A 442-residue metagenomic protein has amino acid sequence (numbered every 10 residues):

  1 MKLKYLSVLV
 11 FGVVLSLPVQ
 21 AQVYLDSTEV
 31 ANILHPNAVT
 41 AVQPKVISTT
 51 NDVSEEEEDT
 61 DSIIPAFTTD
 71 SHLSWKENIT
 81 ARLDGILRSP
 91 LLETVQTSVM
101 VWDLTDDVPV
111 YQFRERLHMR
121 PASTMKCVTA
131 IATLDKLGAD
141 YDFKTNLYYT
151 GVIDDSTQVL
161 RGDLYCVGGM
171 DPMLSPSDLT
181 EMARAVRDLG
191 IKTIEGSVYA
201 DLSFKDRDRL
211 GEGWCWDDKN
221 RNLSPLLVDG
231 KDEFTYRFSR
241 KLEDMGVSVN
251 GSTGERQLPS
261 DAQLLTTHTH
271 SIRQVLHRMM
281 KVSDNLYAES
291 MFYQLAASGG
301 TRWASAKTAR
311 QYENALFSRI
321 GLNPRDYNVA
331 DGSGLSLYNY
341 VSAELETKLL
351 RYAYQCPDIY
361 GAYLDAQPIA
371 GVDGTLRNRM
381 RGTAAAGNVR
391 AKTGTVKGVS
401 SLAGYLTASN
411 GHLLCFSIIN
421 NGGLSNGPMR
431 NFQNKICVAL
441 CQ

Functional and structural regions predicted by a protein language model:
M1-S27: Bacterial Sec-dependent N-terminal signal peptides
N32-T105, Y111-H118, M182-G190, Q442: Beta-lactamase-like hydrolase cores
I64-S74, Q112-P121, L164-M173, A183 (+8 more regions): Second-shell loop/turn segments in exported
L92-Q96, R114-R116, A122-M125, D140-D142 (+9 more regions): Extracytoplasmic
D107, P121-A139, V198, R237-L242 (+2 more regions): Active-site SXXK
A139-D206, W214-R221, V228: Active-site-adjacent, His/Asp/Glu-enriched structural segments that form or flank metal-binding and acid/base networks
K231-A366: A small/polar active-site loop signature that marks catalytic segments
N328-Q442: C-terminal soluble interaction/assembly domains
